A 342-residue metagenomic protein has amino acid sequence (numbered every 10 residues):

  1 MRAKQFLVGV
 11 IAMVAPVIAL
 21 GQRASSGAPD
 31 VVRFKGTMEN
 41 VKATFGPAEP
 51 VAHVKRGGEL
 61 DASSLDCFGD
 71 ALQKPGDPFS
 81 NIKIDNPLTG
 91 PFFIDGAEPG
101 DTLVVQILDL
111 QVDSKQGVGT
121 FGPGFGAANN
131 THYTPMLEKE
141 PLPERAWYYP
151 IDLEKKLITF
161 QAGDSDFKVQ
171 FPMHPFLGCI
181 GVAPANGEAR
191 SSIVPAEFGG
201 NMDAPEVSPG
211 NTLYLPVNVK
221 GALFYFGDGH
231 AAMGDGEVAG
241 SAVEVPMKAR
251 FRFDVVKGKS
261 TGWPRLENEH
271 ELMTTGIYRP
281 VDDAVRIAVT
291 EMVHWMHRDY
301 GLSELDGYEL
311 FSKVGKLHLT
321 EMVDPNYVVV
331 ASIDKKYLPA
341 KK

Functional and structural regions predicted by a protein language model:
V8-A19: Bacterial N-terminal signal peptides
P29-S80: N-terminal, Lys/Arg-enriched amphipathic/low-complexity engagement segments that precede the first folded domain
K35-F45, N81-L88, R190-F198, M292: Short, structured beta-strand/loop micro-motifs enriched in basic residues and often containing a Trp
A62, T102-V105, L215: A generic structural signal for residues embedded in beta-strands
C67-F79, L110-F121, G221-A231, T320-V323: Short, Lys/Arg- and Gly-enriched loop/turn segments at beta-strand edges
D109-V207: Intrinsically disordered, low-complexity linker/loop segments enriched in Gly/Pro and charged/polar residues
M173-V281, V293: Conserved mixed alpha/beta catalytic, RNA-binding, or beta-rich assembly cores of soluble enzyme, regulatory
